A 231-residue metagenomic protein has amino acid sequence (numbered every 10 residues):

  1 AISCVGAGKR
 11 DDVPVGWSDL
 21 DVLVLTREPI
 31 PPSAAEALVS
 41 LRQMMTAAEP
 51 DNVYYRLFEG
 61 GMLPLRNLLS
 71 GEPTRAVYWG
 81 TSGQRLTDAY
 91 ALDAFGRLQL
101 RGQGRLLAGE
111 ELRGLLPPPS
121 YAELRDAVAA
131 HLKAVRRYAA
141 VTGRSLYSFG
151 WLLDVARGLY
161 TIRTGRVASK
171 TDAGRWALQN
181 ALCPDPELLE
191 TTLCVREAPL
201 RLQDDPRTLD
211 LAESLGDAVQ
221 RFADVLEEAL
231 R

Functional and structural regions predicted by a protein language model:
A1-I2: N-terminal low-complexity, intrinsically disordered segments
G6-R42, L57-M62: Catalytic metal-binding acidic patch
A7, L65-N67, E197: Residues that form or immediately flank small-molecule/cofactor binding pockets and catalytic motifs
R10-P14, L68-P73, L200-L202: Short, solvent-exposed polar/charged micro-motifs at secondary-structure junctions
T26, E49, A181-L182: A broad structural signal for alpha-helix termini and local helix breaks/kinks
P31-S33, L69, T164-G165: Intrinsically disordered, low-complexity acidic/polar segments
A35, V39-S145, F149, G158: Conserved NTP/Mg2+-binding pocket subregion across the NTase superfamily
L98-R231: Nucleotidyltransferase catalytic cores
